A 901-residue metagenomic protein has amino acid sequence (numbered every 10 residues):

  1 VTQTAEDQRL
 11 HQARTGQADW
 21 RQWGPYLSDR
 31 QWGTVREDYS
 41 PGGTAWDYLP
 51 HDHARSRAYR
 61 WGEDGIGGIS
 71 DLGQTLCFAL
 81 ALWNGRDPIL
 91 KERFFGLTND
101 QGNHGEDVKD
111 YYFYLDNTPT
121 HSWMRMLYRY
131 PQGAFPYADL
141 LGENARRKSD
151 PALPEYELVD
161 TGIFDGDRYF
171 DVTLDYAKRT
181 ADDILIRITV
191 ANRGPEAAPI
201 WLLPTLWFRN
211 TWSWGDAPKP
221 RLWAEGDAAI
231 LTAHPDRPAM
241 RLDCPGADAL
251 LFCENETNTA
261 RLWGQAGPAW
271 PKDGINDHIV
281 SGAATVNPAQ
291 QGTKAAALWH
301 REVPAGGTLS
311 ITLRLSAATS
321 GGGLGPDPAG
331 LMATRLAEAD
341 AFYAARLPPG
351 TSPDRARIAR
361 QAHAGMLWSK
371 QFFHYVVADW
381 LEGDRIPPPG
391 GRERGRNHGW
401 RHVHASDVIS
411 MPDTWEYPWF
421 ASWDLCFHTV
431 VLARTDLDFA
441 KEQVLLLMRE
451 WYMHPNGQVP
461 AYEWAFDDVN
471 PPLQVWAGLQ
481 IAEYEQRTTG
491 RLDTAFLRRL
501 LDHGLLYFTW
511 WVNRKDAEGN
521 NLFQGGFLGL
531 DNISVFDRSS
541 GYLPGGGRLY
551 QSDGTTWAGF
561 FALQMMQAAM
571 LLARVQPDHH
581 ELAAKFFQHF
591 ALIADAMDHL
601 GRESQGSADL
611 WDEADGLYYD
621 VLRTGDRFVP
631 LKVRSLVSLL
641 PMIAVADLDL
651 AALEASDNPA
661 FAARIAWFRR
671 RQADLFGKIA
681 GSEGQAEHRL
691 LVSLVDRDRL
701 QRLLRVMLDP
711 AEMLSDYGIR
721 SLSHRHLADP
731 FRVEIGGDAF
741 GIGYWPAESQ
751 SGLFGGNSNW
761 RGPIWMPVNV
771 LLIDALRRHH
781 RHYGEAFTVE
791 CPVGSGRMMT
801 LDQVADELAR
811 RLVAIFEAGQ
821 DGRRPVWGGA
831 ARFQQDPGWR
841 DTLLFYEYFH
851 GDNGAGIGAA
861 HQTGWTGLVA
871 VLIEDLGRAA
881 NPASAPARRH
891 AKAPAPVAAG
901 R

Functional and structural regions predicted by a protein language model:
V1-S56, Q74-L76, W83-R901: Acidic, mature catalytic/reactive cores of soluble proteins
G65-S70, F78-A81: Structured, charged N-terminal subsegments at the starts of enzyme catalytic cores and at intra-chain domain/subunit
